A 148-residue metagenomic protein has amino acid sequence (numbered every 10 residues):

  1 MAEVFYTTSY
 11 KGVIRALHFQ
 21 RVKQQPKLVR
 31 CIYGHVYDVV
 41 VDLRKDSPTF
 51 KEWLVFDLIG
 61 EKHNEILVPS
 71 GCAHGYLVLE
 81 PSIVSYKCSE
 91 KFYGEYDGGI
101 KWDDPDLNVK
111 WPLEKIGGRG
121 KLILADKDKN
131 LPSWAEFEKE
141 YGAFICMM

Functional and structural regions predicted by a protein language model:
M1-N64, P81, Y86-M148: Non-catalytic, conserved peripheral segments adjacent to functional cores
E65, G75: Short alpha-helical functional segments enriched in proximate histidine and acidic residues
V78: Small, basic N-terminal interaction modules of short regulatory proteins
